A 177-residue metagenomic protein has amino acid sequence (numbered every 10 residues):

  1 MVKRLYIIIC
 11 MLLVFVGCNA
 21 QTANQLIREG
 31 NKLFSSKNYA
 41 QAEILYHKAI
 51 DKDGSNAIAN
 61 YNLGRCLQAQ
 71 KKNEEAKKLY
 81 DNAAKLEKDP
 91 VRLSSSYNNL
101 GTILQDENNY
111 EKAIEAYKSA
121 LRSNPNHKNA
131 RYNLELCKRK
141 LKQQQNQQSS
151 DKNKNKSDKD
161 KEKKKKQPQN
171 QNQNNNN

Functional and structural regions predicted by a protein language model:
G54, K88-V91, P125: Short coil turns that delineate tetratricopeptide repeat
A59, L93-S96, A130: TPR alpha-solenoid repeat register
N62, N98-N99, N133: Canonical tetratricopeptide repeat
K118-R122, N126-N177: Acidic, low-complexity intrinsically disordered segments
